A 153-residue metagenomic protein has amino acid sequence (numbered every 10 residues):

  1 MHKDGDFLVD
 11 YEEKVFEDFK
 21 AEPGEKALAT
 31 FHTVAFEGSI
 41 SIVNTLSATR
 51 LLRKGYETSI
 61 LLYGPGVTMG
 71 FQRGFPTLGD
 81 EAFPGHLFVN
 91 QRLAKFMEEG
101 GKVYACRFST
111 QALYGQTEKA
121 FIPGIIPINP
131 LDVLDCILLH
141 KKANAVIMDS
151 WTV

Functional and structural regions predicted by a protein language model:
H2-P23: Positively charged, low-complexity intrinsically disordered leader regions
P23, A27-I42: Short, glycine-rich nucleotide/cofactor-binding loops
I40-I60: Histidine-anchored nucleotide/phosphate-binding helix
E57-G64, V103-R107: Short internal beta-strands
G66-G79: N-terminal beta-loop-helix "entrance" segment that forms/cooperates in small-molecule cofactor or anionic ligand
L78-A112: A glycine-rich helix N-cap at a beta->alpha junction
F96-E99, Y104, L113-Y114, A120-K141: A short aromatic-anchored loop/beta-hairpin motif
I137, K142-V153: Glycine-rich, aromatic-bearing surface loops/beta-hairpins
